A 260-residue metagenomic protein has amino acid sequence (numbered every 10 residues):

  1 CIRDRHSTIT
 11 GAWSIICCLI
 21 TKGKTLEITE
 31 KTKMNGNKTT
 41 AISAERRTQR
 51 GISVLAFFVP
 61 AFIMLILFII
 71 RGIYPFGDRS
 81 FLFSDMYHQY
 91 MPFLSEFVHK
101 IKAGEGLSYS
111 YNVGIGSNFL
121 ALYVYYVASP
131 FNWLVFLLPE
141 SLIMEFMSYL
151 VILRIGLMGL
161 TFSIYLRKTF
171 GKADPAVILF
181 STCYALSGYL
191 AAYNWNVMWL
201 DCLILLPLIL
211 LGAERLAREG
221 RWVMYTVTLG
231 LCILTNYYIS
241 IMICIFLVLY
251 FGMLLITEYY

Functional and structural regions predicted by a protein language model:
C1-D4: Conserved small/polar residues in nucleotide/adenosyl-binding loops
S7-I73: Start-transfer (signal-anchor) and selected internal transmembrane alpha helices of multi-pass inner/ER membrane
K22, I73-G77, E140, E219 (+1 more regions): Transmembrane helix-loop junctions in multipass membrane proteins, especially transporters and channels
A41, E45-F57, P75-F81, Y238-Y259: Alpha-helical transmembrane segments and their immediate interhelical/interface regions in integral membrane proteins
R46, V113, R215-R218: Membrane-interface extramembranous regions at the lipid-water interface
I52, A56, P139-F146, L150 (+2 more regions): Membrane-interface starts of transmembrane alpha-helices
P60, M64, I155-K168, P175-E258: Membrane-embedded helix bundles of polyisoprenyl
I63-F162, T182-L203: Membrane-interface coil-to-helix junctions
